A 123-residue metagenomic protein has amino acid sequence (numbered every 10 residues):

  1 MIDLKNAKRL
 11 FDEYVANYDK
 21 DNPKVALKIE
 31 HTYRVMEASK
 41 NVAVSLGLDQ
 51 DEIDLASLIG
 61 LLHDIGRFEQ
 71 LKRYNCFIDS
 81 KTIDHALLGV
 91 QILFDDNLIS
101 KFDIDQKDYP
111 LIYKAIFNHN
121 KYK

Functional and structural regions predicted by a protein language model:
M1-N6: Acidic, low-complexity proline/glycine-rich segments
K8-R34, G66-D79: Active-site flanking loop/helix segments enriched in acidic
D12, A16, E37-K40, F94 (+1 more regions): Amphipathic, well-packed alpha-helical segments that form the structural scaffold of globular domains
H31-M36, V90-L93: Short acidic alpha-helix initiation/capping motifs at coil-to-helix transition points, especially at protein N-termini
R34-S45, D51: N-terminal low-complexity or amphipathic/hydrophobic leaders
L48-K123: Divalent metal-dependent catalytic cores for phosphoryl transfer on phosphate-bearing substrates
